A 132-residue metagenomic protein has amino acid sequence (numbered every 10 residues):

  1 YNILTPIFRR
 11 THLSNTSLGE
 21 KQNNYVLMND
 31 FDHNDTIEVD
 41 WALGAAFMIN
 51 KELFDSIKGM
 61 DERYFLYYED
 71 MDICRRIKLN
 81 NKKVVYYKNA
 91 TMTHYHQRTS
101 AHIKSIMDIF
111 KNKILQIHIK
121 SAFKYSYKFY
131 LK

Functional and structural regions predicted by a protein language model:
Y1-V39: Short, flexible, basic/aromatic active-site loop/helix in glycosyltransferases
N2-P6, G44, I117: Generic recognition of short, well-ordered alpha-helical interface segments
I7, S56-I57, Y95, Y125: Residues that scaffold the ATP/ADP-binding catalytic core of kinase and kinase-like folds
I7-T11, N50, A122: Generic structural signal for conserved hydrophobic packing positions in ordered secondary structure
T16-E20, E52, D61, K111-N112: Alpha-helix initiation/capping motif
Q22-V26, A45-A46, T91-Q97: Short hydrophobic/aromatic-rich motifs at helix boundaries and adjacent loops
D32-N34, D40-G59, R63-T91: A short, conserved alpha-helix in the catalytic core of glycosyltransferases
M71-K132: Active-site-adjacent helix/loop segment of glycosyltransferases that harbors family-specific signature motifs
